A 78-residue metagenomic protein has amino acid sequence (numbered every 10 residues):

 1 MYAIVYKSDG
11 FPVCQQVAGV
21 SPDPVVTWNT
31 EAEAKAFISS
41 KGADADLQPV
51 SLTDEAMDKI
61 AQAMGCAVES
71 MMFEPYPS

Functional and structural regions predicted by a protein language model:
M1-S78: Conserved NAD+-utilizing ADP-ribose enzyme module
